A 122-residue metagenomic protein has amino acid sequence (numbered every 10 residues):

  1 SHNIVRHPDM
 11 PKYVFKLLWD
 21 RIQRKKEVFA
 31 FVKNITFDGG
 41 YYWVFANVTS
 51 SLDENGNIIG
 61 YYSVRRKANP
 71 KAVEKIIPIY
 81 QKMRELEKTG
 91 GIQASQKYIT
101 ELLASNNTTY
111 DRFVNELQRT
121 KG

Functional and structural regions predicted by a protein language model:
S1-M83: Sensory/regulatory domains in signal-transduction proteins
Y62-G122: PAS-family sensory modules
